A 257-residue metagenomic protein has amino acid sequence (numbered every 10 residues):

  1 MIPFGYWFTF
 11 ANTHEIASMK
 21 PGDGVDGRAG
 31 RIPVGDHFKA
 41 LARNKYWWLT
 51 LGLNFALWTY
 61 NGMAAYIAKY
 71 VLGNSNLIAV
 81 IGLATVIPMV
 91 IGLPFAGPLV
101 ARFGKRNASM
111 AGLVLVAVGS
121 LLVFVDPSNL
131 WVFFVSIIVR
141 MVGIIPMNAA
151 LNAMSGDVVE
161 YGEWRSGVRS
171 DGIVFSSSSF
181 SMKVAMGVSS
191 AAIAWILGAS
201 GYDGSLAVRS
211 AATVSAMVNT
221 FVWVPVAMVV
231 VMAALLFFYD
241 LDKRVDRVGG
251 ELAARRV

Functional and structural regions predicted by a protein language model:
M1-A65, K69-N74, T220, P225-V257: Intracellular loop-helix junctions on the cytosolic face of multi-pass helical membrane proteins
A64, Y70-P88, S210-T220: Loop-to-transmembrane helix entry
V86-P94, G187: Residue-level signature of mid-helix packing/kink "hotspots" within the transmembrane helices of 12-pass Major
I91-K105: Helix-to-loop junctions at the C-terminal end of transmembrane segments in multipass secondary transporters
N107-L122: Structural signature of the two symmetry-related core transmembrane helices
F124-I137, M147: Helix-loop junctions at membrane interfaces in 12-TM secondary transporters
S166-G201: A late C-terminal transmembrane helix in Major Facilitator Superfamily
W195-A227: A membrane-interface helix-boundary motif in multi-pass transporters
